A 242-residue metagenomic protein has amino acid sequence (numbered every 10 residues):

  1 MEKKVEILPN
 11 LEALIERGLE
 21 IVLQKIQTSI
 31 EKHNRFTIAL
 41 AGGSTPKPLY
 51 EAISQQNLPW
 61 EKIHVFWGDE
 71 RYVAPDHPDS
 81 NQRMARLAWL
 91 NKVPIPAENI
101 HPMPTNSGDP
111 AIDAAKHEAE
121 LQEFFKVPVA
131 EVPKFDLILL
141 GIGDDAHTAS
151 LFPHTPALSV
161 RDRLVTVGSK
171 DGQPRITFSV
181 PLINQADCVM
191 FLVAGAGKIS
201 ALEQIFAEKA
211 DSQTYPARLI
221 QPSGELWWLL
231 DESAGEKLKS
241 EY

Functional and structural regions predicted by a protein language model:
M1-I38, A111: N-terminal glycine-/serine-/threonine-rich phosphate-binding loop
I30-Q55: Glycine-rich N-terminal segment of FAD-binding domains in flavoprotein oxidoreductases, spanning the beta-loop-helix
L40-T45, L140-D144, A194: Glycine-rich beta-strand-to-loop/alpha-helix junction loops that act as flexible
A52-W60, R83, P153-R161, E208: A glycine- and small-aliphatic-rich helix-loop capping segment at beta-alpha/alpha-beta transitions that lines
E61-D136: Ligand-binding beta-strand-loop-alpha-helix segment within the catalytic cores of soluble metabolic enzymes
I112, A149-H154, A201-I205, S240: A short secondary-structure junction signal
L137-P181: Class I SAM-dependent methyltransferase SAM-binding "motif I" and its flanking Rossmann-like core
D187-Y242: ATP/nucleoside-binding phosphotransfer catalytic cores, i.e., glycine-rich phosphate-binding loops
